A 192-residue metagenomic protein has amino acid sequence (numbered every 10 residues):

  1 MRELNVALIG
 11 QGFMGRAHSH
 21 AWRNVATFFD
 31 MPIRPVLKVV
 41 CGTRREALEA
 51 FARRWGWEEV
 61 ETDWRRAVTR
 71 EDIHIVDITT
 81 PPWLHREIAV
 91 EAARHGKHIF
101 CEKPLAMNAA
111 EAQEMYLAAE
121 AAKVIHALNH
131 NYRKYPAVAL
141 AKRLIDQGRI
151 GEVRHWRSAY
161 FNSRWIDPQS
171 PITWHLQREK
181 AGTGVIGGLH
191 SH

Functional and structural regions predicted by a protein language model:
M1-W55: N-terminal Rossmann-like dinucleotide-binding module
P35-V39, H74-V76, G184: Short active-site oxyanion
R44-E46, R54-A118: Beta-loop-alpha module in the N-terminal Rossmann-like domain of NAD(P)-dependent dehydrogenases, especially those
E61, F100, I125-A127, R157: Structural detector of well-ordered beta-strand residues that form the stable sheet scaffold of enzyme domains
L84, P104, A127-R133: Rossmann-like NAD(P)(H) cofactor-binding subdomain of soluble oxidoreductases
E114-N131, E152-H155: Rossmann-fold dehydrogenase core element
Y132-H192: Predominantly a Rossmann-like dinucleotide-binding segment in NAD(P)-dependent oxidoreductases
